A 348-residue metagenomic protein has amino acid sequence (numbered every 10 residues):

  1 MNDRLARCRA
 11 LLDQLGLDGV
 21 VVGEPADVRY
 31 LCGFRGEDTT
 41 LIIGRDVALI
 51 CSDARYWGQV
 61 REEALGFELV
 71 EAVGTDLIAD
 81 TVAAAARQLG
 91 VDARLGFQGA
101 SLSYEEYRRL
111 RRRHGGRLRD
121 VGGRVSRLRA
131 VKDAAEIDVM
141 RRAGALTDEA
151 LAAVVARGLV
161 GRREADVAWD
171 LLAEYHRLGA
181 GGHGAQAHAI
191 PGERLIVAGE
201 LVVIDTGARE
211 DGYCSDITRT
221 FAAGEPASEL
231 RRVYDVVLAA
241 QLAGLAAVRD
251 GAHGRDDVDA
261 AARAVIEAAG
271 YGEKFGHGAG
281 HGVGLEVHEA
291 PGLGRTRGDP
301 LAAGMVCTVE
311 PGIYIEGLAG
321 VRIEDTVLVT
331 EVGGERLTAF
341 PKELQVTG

Functional and structural regions predicted by a protein language model:
M1-G348: Active-site neighborhoods and metal-handling regions in enzymes and metal-associated proteins
